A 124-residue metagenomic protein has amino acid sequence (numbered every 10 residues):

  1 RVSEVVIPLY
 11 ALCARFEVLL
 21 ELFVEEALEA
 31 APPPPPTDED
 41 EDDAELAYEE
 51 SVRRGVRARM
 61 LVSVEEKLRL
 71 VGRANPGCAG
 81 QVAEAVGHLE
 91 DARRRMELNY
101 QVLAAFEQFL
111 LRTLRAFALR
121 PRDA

Functional and structural regions predicted by a protein language model:
R1-G80, G87-R122: AAA+ P-loop NTPase domains with strong preference for DNA replication initiators and clamp-loader complexes
